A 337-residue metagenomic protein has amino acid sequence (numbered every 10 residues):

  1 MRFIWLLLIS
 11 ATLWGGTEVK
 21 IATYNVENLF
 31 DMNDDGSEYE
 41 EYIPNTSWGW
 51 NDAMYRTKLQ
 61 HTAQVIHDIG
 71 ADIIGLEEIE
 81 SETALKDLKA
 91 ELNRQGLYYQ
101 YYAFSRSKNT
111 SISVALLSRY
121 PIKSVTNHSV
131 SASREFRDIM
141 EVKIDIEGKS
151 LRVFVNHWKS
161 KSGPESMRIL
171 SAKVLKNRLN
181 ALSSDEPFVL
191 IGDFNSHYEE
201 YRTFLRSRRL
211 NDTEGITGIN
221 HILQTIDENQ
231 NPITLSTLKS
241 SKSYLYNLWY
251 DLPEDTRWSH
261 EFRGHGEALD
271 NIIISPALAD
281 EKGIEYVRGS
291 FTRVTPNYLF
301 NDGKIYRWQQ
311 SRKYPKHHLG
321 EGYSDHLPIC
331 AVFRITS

Functional and structural regions predicted by a protein language model:
F3-L13: Sec-dependent N-terminal signal peptides
W14-Q95, R106-S107, I305-Y306, R334-S337: N-terminal, active-site-proximal structural segment of metallo-dependent hydrolase catalytic domains
G16-V19, I69-I73, L97-Q100, G148-L151 (+1 more regions): Loop/turn elements at helix/coil->beta-strand transitions in domains of secreted/extracellular proteins
V26-L29, I79, Y120, W158 (+2 more regions): Active-site metal-binding loops of divalent metal-dependent hydrolases
K58-T62, G75, S81-A84, L88 (+5 more regions): Stable alpha-helical elements in mature extracytoplasmic
I79-F154, W158-K159: Structured beta-strand-rich core segments of catalytic domains in phosphoester-bond hydrolases
S81-T83, N109-S111, K161-S162, N195-Y201 (+1 more regions): Active-site environment of divalent metal-dependent phosphoester hydrolases
A181-F188, S196-S337: Metal-dependent phosphoester-hydrolase catalytic domains
